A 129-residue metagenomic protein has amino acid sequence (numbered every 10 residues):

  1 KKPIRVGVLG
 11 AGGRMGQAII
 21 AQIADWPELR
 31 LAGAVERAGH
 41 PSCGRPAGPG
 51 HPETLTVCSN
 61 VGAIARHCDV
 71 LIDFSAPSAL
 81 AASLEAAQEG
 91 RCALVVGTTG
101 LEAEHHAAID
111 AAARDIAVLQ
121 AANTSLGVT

Functional and structural regions predicted by a protein language model:
V6-G10: Conserved N-terminal Rossmann-fold NAD(P)-binding element of oxidoreductases
A11, S75: NAD(P)H cofactor-binding loop motif with strongest signal on the N-terminal glycine-rich segment
G12, G16-I20: N-terminal Rossmann NAD(P)H-binding glycine-rich loop of SDR-like oxidoreductase domains
D25-P49: NAD(P)-binding Rossmann-fold cofactor-contacting core
A32, C58, V95, A117-L119: Structural detector of well-ordered beta-strand residues that form the stable sheet scaffold of enzyme domains
H51-H67: Short acidic low-complexity segments
L71-I72: N-terminal Rossmann-like NAD(P) cofactor-binding module of classical short-chain dehydrogenase/reductase
S78, L84-G90, G97-A121, T129: Rossmann-fold NAD(P)-binding glycine/threonine-rich loop
